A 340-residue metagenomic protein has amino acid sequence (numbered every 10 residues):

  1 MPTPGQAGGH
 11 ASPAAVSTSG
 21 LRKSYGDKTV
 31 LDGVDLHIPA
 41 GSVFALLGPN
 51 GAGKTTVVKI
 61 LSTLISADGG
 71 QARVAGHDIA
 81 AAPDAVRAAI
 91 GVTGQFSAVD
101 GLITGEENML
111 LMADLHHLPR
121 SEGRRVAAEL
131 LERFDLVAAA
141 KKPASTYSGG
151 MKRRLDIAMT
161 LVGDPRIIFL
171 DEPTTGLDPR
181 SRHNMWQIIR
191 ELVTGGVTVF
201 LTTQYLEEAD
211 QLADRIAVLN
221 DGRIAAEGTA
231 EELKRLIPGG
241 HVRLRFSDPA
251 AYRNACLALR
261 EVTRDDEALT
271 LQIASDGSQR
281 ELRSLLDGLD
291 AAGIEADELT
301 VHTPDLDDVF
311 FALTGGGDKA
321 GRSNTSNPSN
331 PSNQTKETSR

Functional and structural regions predicted by a protein language model:
M1-S12: Pre-NBD coupling/linker segments of ABC/ABC-like ATPases
P2-P4, G277-R340: C-terminal coupling/interaction segments
P13-T18, K23-N220, A226: ABC transporter nucleotide-binding domains
S19, R245, D265, T300-H302: Solvent-exposed beta-strand sheet faces enriched in polar/charged residues
H77-A80, I224, P249, D276-Q279 (+1 more regions): Short, surface-exposed acidic/glycine-rich loop or hinge patches that mediate macromolecular interfaces
G91, H117, D156, P238 (+2 more regions): A generic structural signal for secondary-structure junctions that act as hinges or helix/strand caps at the edges
L136, E261-V262, E295-T300: A short linear hydrophobic-aromatic micro-motif
M185-D276: ABC transporter nucleotide-binding domain
